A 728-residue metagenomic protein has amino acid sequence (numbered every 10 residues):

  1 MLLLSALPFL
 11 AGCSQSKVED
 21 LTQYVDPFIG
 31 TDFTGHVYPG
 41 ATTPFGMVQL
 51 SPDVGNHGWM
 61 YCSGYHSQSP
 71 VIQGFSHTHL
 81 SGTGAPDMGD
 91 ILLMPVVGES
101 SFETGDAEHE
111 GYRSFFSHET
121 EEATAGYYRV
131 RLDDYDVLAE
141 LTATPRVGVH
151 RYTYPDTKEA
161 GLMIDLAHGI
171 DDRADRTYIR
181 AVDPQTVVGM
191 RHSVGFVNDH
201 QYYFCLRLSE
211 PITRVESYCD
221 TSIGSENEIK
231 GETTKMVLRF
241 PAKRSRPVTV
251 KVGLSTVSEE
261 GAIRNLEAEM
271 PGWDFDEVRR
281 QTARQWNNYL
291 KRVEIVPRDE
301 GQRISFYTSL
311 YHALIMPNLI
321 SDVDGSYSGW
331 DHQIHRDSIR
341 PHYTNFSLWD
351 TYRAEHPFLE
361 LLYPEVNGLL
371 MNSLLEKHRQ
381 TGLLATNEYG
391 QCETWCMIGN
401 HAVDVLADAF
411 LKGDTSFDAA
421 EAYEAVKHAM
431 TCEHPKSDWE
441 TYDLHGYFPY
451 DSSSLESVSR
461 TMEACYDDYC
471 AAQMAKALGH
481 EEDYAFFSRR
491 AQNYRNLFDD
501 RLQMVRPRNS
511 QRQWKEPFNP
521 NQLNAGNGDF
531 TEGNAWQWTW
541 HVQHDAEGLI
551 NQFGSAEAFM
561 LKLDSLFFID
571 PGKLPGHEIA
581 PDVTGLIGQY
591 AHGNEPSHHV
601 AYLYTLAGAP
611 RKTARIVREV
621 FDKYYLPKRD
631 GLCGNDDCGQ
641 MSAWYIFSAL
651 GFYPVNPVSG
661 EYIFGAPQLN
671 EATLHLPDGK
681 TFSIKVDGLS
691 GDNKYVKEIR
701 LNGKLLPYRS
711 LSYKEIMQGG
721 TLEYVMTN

Functional and structural regions predicted by a protein language model:
M1-P8: Sec-dependent N-terminal signal peptides
A11-G12: C-terminal motif of bacterial Sec signal peptides marking the signal peptidase cleavage site
S16-H356, E360-D404, F410-M462, C470-N496 (+9 more regions): Accessory carbohydrate-recognition regions in carbohydrate-active enzymes
D467: ATP-dependent phospho-/nucleotidyl transfer catalytic cores
Y695: Extracellular attachment/recognition segments
